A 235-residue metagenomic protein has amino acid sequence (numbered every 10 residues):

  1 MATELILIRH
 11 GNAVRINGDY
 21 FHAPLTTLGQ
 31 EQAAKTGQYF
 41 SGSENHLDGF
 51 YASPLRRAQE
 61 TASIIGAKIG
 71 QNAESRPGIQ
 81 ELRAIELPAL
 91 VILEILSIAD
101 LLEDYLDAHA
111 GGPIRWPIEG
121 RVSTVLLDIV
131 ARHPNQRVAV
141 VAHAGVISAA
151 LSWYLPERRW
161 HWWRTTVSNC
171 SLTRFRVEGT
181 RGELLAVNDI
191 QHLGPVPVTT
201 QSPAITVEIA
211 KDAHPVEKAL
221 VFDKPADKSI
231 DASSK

Functional and structural regions predicted by a protein language model:
M1-A2, G42, E74, L82-L93 (+3 more regions): Acidic, low-complexity terminal tails and accessory targeting/binding regions of phosphate-metabolizing enzymes
A2-S75: Active-site-proximal alpha-helix that buttresses catalytic centers in soluble enzyme cores
L5, Q136-G145: Generic beta-sheet signal
A13, V146-I147: Short active-site segment of divalent metal-dependent hydrolases/proteases that encodes the spacing between
A52-S53, G120, V141-A142: Short beta-strand scaffold positions
I64, A149-W153: Active-site signature of alpha/beta-hydrolase-fold catalytic machinery across serine- and Asp/Cys-nucleophile hydrolases
S97-P117, E208-L220: Short glycine/proline- and acidic residue-enriched helix-loop micro-motifs that form flexible lids or anion-recognition
L106-N135: Internal catalytic-core helix/loop-beta-alpha segment that presents or stabilizes conserved functional determinants
